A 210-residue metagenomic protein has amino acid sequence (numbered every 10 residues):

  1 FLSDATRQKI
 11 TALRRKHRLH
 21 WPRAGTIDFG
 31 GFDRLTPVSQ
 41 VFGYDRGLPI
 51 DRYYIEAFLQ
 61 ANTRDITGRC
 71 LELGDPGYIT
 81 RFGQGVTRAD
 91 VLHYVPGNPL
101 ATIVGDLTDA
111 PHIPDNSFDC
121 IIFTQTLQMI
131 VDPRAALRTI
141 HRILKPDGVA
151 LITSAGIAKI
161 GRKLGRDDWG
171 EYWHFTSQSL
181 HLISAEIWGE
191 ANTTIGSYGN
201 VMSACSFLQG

Functional and structural regions predicted by a protein language model:
R14-R64: Class I SAM-dependent methyltransferase Rossmann-like catalytic core, especially the SAM/SAH-binding loop
R46, K163-I183: Acceptor-substrate binding/catalytic loop of class I
R52-P111: Class I SAM-dependent methyltransferase SAM/SAH-binding core
T108-I121: A short acidic, Gly/Pro-enriched loop at the edge of an enzyme's catalytic core that lines a small-molecule cofactor
D119-D132: A short SAM/SAH-binding and catalytic strip from SAM-dependent methyltransferases
R134-V149: A short glycine-rich, Lys/Arg-flanked "PGG" loop and its adjoining helix->strand segment in the class I
I152-S154, A158: Acidic carboxylate diad motif detector
A191-G210: Conserved catalytic loop of SAM-dependent methyltransferase domains
